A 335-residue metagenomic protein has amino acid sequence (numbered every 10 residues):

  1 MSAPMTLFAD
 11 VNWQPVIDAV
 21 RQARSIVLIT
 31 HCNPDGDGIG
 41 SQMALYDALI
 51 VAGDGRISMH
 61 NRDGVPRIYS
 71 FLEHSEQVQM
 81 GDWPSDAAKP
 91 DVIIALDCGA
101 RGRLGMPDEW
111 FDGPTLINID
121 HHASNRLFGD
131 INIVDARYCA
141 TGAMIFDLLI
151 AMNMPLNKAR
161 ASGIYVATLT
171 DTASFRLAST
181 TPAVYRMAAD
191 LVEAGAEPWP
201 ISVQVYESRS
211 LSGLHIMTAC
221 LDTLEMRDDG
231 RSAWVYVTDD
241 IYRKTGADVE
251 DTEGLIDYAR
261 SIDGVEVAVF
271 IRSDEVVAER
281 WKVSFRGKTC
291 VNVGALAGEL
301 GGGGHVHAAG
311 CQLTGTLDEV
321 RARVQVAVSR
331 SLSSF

Functional and structural regions predicted by a protein language model:
S2-C32, G40-S70, P84-P90, T170-E299 (+1 more regions): Hydrophobic helix-and-loop "lid/oligomerization" segment in the mid-to-C-terminal part of catalytic domains
I29, N33, A95, N118-I119 (+1 more regions): Generic enzyme active-site microenvironment
N33-P34, C98-R101, H122-S124, D239-D240 (+1 more regions): Short glycine-rich anion-binding loops that position phosphate/pyrophosphate groups of nucleotides and phosphorylated
G36-Q42, R101-L104: Short glycine/serine/threonine-rich phosphate/pyrophosphate-binding segments that cradle anionic phosphate groups
Y46, H74-V78, V134-R137, R286-G287: Short, hinge-like loop/turn segments at secondary-structure boundaries
E73-I131: Active-site cofactor/cluster-binding pocket
L116-N118, N132-I133, S232-W234, F270: Conserved beta-strand scaffold positions in the cores of enzyme catalytic domains, especially in NTP/NDP-utilizing
I119-A188: Short alpha-helices
